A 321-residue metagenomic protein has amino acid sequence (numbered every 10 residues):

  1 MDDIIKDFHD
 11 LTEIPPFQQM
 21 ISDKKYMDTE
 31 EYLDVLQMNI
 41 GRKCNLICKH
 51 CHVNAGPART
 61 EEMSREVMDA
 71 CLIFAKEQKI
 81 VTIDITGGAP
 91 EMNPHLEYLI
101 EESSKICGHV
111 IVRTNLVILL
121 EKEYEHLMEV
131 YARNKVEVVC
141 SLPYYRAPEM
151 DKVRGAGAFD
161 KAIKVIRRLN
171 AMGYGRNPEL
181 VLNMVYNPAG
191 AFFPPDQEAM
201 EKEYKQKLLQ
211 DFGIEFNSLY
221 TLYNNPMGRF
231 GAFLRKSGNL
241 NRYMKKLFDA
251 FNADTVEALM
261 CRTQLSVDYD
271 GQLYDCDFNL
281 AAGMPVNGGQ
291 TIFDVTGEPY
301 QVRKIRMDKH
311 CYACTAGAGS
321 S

Functional and structural regions predicted by a protein language model:
D3-G87, E91-E102, I106-G108: Conserved alpha-helical substructure of the radical SAM core
V35, A55-S64, K79-N93, S103-E123 (+2 more regions): Core AdoMet radical
C44, C48-C51, C261, C276 (+1 more regions): Short cysteine clusters
I47, K79, I106, N134-K135 (+3 more regions): Short loop/turn motifs at secondary-structure junctions
H50, N54-P57, V267, A282 (+1 more regions): Secreted/processed peptides and extracellular or luminal domains of membrane proteins
R146-C261: Radical SAM enzyme [4Fe-4S]-AdoMet core and its adjacent flexible, acidic and glycine-rich loops/tails across
F248-A282: C-terminal accessory regions of radical SAM enzymes
Q272-S321: Flexible mid-to-C-terminal extensions adjoining Fe-S/redox cofactors in radical SAM and related proteins
